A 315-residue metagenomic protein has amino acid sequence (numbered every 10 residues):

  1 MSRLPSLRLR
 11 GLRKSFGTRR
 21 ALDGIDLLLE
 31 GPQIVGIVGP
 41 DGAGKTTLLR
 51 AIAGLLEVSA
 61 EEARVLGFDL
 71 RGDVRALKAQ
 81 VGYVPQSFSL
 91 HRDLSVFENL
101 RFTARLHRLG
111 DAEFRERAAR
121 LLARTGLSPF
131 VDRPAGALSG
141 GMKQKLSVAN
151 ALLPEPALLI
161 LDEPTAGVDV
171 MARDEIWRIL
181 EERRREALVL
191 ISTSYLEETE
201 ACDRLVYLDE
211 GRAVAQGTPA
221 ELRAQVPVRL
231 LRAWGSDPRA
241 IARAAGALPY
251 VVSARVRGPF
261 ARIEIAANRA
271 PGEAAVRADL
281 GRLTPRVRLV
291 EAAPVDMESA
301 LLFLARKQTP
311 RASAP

Functional and structural regions predicted by a protein language model:
A53: Helix-to-loop junction immediately C-terminal to a conserved catalytic motif
D93, P134-G141: Conserved ABC ATPase signature
R101, R105, A112-F130: Conserved ABC ATPase "signature" region
L159-E163: Catalytic Walker B motif of ABC-type/P-loop ATPase nucleotide-binding domains
Q216-G217: ABC ATPase "signature
